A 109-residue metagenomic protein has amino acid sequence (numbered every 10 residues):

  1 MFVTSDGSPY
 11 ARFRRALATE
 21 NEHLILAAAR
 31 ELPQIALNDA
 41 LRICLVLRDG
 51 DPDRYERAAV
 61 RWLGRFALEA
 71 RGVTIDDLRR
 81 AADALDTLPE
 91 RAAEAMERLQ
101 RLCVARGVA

Functional and structural regions predicted by a protein language model:
M1-A109: Long, low-complexity, acidic Ser/Pro- and Gly-enriched intrinsically disordered regions in large eukaryotic
